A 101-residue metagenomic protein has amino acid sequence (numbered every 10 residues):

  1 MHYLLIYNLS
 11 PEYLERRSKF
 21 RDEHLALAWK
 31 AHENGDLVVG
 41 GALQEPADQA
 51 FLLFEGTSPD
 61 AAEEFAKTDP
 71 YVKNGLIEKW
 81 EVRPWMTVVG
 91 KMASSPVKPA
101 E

Functional and structural regions predicted by a protein language model:
M1-E101: Conserved, structured core segments of small domains
